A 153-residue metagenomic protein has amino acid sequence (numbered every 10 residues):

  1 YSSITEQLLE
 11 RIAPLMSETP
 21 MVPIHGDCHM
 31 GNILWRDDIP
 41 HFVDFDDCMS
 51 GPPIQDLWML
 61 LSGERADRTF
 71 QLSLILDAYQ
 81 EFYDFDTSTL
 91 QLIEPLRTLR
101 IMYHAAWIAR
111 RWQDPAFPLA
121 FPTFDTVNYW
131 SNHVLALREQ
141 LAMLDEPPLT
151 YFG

Functional and structural regions predicted by a protein language model:
Y1-G26, L149-T150: An alpha-helical support segment within catalytic cores of ATP-dependent transferases
P23, H41-D44: Pre-DFG segment of protein kinase catalytic domains
I24, H29-M30, L34: Canonical protein kinase catalytic loop motif
N32-F42: Conserved protein kinase catalytic/activation segment
D47-M49: Activation segment
P53-F85, R100-A116: Active-site activation/catalytic loop segments of kinase-like enzymes and analogous catalytic loops in related
T87-R97: All-alpha amphipathic helical-bundle segments outside canonical DNA-binding/catalytic cores that form hydrophobic
W107-G153: ATP/Mg2+ or Mg2+-diphosphate-binding catalytic cores that bind nucleotide phosphates or diphosphates via glycine-rich
